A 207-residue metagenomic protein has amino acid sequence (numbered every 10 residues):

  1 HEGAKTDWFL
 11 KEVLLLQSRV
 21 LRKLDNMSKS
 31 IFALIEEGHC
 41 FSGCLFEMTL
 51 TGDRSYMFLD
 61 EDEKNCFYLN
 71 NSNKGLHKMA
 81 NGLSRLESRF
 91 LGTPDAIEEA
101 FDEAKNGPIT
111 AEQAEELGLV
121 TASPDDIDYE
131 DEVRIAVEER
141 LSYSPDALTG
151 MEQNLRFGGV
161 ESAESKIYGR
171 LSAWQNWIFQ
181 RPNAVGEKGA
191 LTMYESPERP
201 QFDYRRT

Functional and structural regions predicted by a protein language model:
H1-M48, G52-E63, D95, F101-E116 (+3 more regions): C-terminal alpha-helix plus adjacent terminal tail
E47, M79, A122: Short, electropositive, low-hydrophobicity segments enriched in small/polar residues
E63-R85: Catalytic or ion-translocation cores adjacent to nucleophile or general acid/base/metal-coordination motifs in diverse
S72-L76, E103-A104, A122-S123: Short, surface-exposed loop/turn motifs that are enriched in glycine and acidic residues and include a nearby proline
G82-A100: Hydrophobic, secondary-structure "cap" segments at the distal end of domains
L91, D125-D126: Helix-capping/helix-break motifs at membrane-protein junctions, especially on the cytosolic side just before or after
G118-V120: A short, basic/aromatic helix-end/turn motif that makes direct DNA contacts
